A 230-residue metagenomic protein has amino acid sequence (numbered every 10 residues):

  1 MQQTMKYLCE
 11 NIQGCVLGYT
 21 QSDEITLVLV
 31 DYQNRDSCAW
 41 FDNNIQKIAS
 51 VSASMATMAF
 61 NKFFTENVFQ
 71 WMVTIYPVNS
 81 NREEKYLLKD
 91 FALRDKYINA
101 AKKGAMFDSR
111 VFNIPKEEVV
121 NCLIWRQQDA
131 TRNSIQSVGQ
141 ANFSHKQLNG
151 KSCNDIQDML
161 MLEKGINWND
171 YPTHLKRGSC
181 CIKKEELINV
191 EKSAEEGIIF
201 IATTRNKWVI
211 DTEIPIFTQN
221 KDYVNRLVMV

Functional and structural regions predicted by a protein language model:
M1-V230: Regulatory and interdomain segments flanking nucleotide-handling catalytic cores in signaling/defense enzymes
